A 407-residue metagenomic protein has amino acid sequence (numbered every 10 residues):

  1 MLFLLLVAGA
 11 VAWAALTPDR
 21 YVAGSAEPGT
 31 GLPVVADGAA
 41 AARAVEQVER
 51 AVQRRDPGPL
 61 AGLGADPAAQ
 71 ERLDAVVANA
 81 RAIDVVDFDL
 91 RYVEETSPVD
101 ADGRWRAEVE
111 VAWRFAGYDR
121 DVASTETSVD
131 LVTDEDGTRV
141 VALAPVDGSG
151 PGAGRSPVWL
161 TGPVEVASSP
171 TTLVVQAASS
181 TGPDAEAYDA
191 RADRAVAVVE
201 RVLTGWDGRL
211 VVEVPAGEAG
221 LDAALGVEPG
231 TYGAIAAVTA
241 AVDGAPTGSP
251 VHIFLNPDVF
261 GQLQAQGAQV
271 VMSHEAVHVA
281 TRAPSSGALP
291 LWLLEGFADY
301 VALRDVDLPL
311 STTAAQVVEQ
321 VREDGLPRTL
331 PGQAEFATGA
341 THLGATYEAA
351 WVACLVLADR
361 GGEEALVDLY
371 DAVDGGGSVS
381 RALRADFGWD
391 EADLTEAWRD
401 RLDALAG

Functional and structural regions predicted by a protein language model:
L2-R50, R54: Short, low-complexity N-terminal intrinsically disordered segments enriched in polar/charged residues
D19-Y21, F115-P163: Short beta-strand edge/turn micro-motifs at domain boundaries
V35-R43, A51-G58, G182-R194, Q262-V271 (+5 more regions): Soluble non-cytosolic domains of exported or imported proteins
A36, P57-D102: Short solvent-exposed beta->alpha transition segments
V48, P57-A61, L131: Hydrophobic pocket/interface hotspot
A101-W113: A short hydrophobic beta-strand element
S168-P290, E319-Q320, V379: Juxtacatalytic substrate-recognition/specificity segment
A240-A245, Q266-G267, S285-G407: Acidic/His/Gly-enriched intrinsically disordered linker/tail segments that often contain short helix/coil "MoRF-like"
